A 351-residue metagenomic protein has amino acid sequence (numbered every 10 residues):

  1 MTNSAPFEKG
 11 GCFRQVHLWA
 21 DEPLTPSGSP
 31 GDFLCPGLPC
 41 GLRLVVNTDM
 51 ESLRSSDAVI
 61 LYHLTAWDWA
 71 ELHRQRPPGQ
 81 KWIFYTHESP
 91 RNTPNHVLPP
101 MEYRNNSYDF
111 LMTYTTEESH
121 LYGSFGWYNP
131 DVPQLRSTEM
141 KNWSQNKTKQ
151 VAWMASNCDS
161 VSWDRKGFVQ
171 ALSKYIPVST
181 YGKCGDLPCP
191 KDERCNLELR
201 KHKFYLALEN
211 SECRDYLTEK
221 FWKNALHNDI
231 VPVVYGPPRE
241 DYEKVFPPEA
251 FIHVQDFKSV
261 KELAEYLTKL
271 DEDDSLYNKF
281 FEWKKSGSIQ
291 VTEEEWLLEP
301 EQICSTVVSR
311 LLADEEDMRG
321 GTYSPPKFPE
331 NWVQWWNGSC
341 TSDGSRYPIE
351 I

Functional and structural regions predicted by a protein language model:
M1-T86, N95-H96, E102-W222, L226-I351: Pol beta-like nucleotidyltransferase catalytic core
R91: Blade-loop segments of beta-propeller domains
